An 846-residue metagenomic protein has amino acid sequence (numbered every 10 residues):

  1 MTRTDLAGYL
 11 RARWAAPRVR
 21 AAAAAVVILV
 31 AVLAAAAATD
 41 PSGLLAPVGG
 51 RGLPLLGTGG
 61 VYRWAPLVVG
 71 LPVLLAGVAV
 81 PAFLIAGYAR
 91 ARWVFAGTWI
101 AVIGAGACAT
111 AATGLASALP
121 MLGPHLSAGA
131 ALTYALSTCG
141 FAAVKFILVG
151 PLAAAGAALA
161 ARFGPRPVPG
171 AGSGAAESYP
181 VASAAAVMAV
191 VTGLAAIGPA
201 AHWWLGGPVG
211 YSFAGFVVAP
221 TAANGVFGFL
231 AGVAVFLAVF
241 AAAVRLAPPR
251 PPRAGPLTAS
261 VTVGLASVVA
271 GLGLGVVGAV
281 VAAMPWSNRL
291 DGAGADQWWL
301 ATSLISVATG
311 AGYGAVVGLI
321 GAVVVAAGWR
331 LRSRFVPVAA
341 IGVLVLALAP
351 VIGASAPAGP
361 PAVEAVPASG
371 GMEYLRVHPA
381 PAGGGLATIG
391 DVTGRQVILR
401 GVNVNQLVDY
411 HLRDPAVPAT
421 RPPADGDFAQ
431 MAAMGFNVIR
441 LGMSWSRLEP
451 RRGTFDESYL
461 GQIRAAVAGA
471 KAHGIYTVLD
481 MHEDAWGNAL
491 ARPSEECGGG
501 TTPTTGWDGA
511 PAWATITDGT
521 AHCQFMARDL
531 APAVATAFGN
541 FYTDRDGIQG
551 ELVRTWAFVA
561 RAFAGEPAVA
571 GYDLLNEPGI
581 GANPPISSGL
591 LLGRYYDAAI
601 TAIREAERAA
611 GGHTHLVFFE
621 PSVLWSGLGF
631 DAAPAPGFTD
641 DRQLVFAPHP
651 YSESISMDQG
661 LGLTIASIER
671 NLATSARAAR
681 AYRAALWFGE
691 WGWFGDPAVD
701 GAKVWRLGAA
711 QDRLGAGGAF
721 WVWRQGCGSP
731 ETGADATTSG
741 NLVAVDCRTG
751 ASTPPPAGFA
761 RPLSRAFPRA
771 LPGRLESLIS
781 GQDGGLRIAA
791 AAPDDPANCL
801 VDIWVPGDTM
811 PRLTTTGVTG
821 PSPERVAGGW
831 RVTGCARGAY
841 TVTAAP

Functional and structural regions predicted by a protein language model:
T2-A21, V78-I100, G114, A118-L122 (+4 more regions): Cytoplasmic membrane-interface segments at the C-terminal ends of transmembrane helices
A22-L74, P120-K145, A182-V244, A283-G314 (+2 more regions): Long, glycine/tryptophan/cysteine-rich extracytoplasmic
I103-A111, L272-V276: Mid-bilayer segments of alpha-helical transmembrane spans in multi-pass integral membrane proteins that mediate
S333-A358: Internal/C-terminal transmembrane anchor helices
A356-S369: Ser/Thr/Pro/Gly-rich low-complexity linker/stalk segments immediately outside membranes or between
G370-Y374, H378-T388, V392, Q396-L399 (+2 more regions): Active-site mouth of glycoside hydrolases
C523-Q524, F638, A647, A698-T816 (+1 more regions): Aromatic-rich peripheral "rim/lid" segments of glycoside hydrolase catalytic domains that contact and position glycan
A582-D696, A709-D712, A716: Glycoside hydrolase catalytic-domain groove-lining segments
